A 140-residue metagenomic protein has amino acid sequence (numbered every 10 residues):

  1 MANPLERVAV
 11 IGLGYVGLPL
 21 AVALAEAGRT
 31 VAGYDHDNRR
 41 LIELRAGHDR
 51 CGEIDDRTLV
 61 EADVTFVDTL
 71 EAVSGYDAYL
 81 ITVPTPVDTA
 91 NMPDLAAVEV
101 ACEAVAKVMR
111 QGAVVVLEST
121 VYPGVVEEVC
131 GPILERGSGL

Functional and structural regions predicted by a protein language model:
A2-L5, R110: Short, flexible coil/linker segments at domain boundaries that flank nucleotide/cofactor-interacting
P4-R7, E26, T30-A32, H36-A78 (+2 more regions): Conserved N-terminal Rossmann-fold NAD(P) cofactor-binding segment
L13-G14: Glycine-rich Rossmann-fold phosphate-binding loop(s) that bind the pyrophosphate of adenine dinucleotide cofactors
G17-L18: N-terminal Rossmann-fold NAD(P) dinucleotide-binding loop
A21, A25: Gly/Ala-rich phosphate-binding loop of Rossmann-like dinucleotide-binding domains, activating on the conserved
E71, V87-L140: Rossmann-like NAD(P)(H) cofactor-binding subdomain of soluble oxidoreductases
